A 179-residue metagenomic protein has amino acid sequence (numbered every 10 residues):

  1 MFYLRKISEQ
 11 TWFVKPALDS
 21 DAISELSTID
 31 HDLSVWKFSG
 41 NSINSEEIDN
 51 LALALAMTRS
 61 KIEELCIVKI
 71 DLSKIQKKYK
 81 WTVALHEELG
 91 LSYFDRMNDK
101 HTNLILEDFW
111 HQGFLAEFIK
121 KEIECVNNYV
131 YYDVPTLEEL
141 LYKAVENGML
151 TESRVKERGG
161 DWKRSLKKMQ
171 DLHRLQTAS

Functional and structural regions predicted by a protein language model:
M1-S34: ADP-ribose/NAD+-binding catalytic cleft of ART/PARP-like enzymes
E25-H31, G40-S179: Conserved NAD+-utilizing ADP-ribose enzyme module
K37: Short HxH-centered metal-ligating active-site micro-motif
